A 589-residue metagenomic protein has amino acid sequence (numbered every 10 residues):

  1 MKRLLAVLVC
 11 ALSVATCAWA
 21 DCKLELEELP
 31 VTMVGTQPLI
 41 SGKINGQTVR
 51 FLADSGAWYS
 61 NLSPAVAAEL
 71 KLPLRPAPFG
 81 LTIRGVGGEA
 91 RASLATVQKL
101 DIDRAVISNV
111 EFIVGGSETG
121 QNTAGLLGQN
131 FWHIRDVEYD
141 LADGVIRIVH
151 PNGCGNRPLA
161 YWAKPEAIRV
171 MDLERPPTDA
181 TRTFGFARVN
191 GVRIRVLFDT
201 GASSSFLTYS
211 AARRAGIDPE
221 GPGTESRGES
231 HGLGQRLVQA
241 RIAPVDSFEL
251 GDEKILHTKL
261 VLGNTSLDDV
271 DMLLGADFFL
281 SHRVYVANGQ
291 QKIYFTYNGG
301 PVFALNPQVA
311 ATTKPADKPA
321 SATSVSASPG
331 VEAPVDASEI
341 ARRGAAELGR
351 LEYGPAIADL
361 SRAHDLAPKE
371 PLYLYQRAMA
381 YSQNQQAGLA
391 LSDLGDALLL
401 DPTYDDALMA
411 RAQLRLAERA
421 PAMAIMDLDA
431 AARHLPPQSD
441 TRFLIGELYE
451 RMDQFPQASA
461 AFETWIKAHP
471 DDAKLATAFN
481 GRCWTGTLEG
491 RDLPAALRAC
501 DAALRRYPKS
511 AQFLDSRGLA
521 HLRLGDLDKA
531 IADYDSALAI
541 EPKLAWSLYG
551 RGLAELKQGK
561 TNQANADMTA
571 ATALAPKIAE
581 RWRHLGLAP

Functional and structural regions predicted by a protein language model:
W19-Q383, S392, D396, D406 (+3 more regions): Pepsin/retropepsin-fold aspartyl endopeptidases
P334, P368, P402, P436 (+4 more regions): Short coil turns that delineate tetratricopeptide repeat
S338, L372, D406, D440 (+4 more regions): Start-of-helix register in tetratricopeptide repeats
A345, M379, Q413, E447 (+3 more regions): Residue-level recognition of tetratricopeptide repeat
L348, S382, L416, E450 (+3 more regions): Position-specific recognition of the canonical hydrophobic site in helix A of tetratricopeptide repeat
R362-D365, G395-L399, A430-R433, I466-P470 (+3 more regions): Conserved structural position within tetratricopeptide repeats
